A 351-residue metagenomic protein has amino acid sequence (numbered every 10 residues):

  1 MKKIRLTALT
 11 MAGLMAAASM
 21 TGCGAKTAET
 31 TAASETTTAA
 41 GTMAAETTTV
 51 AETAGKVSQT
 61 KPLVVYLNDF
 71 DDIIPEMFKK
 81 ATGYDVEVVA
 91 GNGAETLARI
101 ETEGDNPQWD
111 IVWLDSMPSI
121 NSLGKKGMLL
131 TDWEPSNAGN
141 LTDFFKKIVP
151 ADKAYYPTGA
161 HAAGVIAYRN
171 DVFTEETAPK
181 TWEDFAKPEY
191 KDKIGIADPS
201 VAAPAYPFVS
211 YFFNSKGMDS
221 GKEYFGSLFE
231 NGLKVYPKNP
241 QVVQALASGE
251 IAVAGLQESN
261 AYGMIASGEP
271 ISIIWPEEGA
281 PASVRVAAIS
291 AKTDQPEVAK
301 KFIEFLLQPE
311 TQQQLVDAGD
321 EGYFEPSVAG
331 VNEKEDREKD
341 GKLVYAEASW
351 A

Functional and structural regions predicted by a protein language model:
M1-L63: Short, low-complexity disordered leader/linker segments with a strong preference for bacterial N-terminal type II
V50-Q59, V64-E87, A98, M264: Short, polar/charged alpha-helical segment
K61-F70, G91-E95, P107-E250: Extracytoplasmic ligand-binding site segments that recognize negatively charged/polar headgroups
P118-S122, A247, A252-P270: A ligand-binding cleft/hinge motif common to bilobed small-molecule-binding domains
V165-V172, S210, S283-V298, L306 (+1 more regions): A bilobed periplasmic-binding-protein/Venus flytrap-type ligand-binding module shared by bacterial periplasmic
E189-A197, F305-G330: Periplasmic-binding protein-like
Y224-F229, V235, S267-A291: Periplasmic-binding protein-like
F324-A351: An extracytoplasmic/periplasmic, membrane-proximal ligand-sensing/linker region
